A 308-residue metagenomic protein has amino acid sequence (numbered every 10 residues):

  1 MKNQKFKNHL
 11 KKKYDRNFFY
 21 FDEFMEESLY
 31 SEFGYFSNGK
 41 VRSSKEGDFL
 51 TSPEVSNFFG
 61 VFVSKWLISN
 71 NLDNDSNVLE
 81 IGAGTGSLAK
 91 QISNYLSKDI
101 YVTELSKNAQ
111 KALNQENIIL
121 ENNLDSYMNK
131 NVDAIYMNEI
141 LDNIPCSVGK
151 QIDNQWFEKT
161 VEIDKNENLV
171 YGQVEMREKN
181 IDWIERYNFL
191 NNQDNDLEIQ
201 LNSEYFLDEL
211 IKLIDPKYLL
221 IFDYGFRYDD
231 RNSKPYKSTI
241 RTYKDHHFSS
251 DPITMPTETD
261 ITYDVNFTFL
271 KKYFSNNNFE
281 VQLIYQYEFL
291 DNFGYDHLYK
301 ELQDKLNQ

Functional and structural regions predicted by a protein language model:
M1-N117, N122, F289, L302: Rossmann-like AdoMet
S37, I144-C146, D230: Short helix/loop capping segments that flank catalytic or ligand/cofactor-binding pockets
D73-D75, S97, K130-V132, D215-K217: A general structural motif
L105, M137-N138, Y224: Residues immediately flanking
L120-K130: Short acidic low-complexity segments
V132-D153, L197-L201, Y205, L213 (+1 more regions): A short SAM/SAH-binding and catalytic strip from SAM-dependent methyltransferases
A134-R186, Y236-Y243: A mobile, often basic/glycine-rich helix-loop segment that functions as the active-site lid/recognition loop
D182-Q308: Long, Lys/Arg- and hydrophobic-enriched amphipathic alpha-helices
